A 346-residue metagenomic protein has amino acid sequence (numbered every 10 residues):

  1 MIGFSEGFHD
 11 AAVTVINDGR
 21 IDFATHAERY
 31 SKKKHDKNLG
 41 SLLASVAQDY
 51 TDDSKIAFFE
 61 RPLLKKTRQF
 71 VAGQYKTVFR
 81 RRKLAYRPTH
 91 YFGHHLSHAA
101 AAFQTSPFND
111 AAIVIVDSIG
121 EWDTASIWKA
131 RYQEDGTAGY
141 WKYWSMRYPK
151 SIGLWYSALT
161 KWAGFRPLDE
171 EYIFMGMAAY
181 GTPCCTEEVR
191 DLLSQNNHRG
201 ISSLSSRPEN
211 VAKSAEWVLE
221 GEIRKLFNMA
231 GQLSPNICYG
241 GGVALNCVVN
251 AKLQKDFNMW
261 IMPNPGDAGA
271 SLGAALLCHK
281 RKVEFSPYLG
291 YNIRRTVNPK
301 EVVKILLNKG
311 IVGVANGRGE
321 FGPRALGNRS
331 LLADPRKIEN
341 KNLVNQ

Functional and structural regions predicted by a protein language model:
M1-Q346: Short acidic/glycine-rich loops and adjacent helix/strand connectors that line catalytic pockets where negatively
